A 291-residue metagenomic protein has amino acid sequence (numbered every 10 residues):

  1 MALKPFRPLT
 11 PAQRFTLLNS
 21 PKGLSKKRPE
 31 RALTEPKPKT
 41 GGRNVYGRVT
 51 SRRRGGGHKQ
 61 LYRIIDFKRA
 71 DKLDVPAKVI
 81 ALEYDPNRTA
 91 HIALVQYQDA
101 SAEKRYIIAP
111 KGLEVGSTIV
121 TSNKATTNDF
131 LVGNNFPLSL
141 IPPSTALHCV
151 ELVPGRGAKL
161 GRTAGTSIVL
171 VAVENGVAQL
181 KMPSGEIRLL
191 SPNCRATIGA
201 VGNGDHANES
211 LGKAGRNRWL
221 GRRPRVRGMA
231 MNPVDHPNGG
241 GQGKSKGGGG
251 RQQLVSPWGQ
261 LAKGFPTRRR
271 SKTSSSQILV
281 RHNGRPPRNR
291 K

Functional and structural regions predicted by a protein language model:
M1-R88, Y97, L113-K291: Basic, glycine/proline-rich low-complexity segments that contact nucleic acids
H91-L94, E103-Y106, A158: S1/OB-fold single-stranded RNA-binding interface
A100-E114: Beta-strand/loop nucleic-acid-binding surfaces
